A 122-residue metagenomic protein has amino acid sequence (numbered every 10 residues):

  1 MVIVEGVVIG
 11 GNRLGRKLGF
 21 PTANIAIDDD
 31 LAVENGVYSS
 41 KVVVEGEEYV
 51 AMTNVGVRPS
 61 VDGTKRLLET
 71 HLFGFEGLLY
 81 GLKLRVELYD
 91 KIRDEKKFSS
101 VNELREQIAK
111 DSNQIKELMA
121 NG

Functional and structural regions predicted by a protein language model:
I3-G122: Phosphate/ribose-recognition catalytic cores of enzymes acting on nucleotide-derived substrates
